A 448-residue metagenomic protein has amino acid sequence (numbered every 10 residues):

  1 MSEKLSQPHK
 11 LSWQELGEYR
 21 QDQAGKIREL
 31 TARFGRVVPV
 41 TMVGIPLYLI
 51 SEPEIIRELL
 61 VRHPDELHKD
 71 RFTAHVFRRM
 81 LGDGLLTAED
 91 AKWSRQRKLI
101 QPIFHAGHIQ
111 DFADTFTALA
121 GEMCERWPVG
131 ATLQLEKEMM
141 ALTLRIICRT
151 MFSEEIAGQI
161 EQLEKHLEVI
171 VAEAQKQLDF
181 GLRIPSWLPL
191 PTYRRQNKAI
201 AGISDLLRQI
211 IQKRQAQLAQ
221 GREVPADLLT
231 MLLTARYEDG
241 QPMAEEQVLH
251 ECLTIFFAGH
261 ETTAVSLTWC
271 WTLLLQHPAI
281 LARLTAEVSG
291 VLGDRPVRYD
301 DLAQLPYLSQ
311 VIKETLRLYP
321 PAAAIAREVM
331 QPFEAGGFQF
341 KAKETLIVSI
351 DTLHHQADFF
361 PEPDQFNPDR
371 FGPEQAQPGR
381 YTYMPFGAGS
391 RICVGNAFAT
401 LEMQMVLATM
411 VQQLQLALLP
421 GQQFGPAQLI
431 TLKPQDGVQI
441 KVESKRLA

Functional and structural regions predicted by a protein language model:
M1-L5, K69-A74, K92, H108-V265 (+1 more regions): Cytochrome P450 heme-thiolate monooxygenase catalytic core
M1-R95, Q110-E122, E155-G158, R194 (+2 more regions): N-terminal membrane-proximal hinge/A-helix region immediately C-terminal to the signal-anchor transmembrane segment
E15-G35, D205, Q209, R295-G336 (+1 more regions): Conserved cytochrome P450 K-helix E-x-x-R motif and the immediately C-terminal K′/meander segment
T31, A120, E168-V169, S289-D294 (+3 more regions): Cytochrome P450 proximal C-terminal region
R95, L253-T254, A258, P296-D300 (+5 more regions): Cytochrome P450 heme-thiolate "Cys pocket" and heme-binding signature region
T262-E287, A397-Q412: Cytochrome P450 catalytic-core helices
K341-A342, G387: Residue-level recognition of short, solvent-exposed, well-ordered loop/turn junctions that link secondary-structure
V348-Q375: Conserved cytochrome P450 K-helix/beta-meander segment immediately N-terminal to the heme-binding cysteine loop
